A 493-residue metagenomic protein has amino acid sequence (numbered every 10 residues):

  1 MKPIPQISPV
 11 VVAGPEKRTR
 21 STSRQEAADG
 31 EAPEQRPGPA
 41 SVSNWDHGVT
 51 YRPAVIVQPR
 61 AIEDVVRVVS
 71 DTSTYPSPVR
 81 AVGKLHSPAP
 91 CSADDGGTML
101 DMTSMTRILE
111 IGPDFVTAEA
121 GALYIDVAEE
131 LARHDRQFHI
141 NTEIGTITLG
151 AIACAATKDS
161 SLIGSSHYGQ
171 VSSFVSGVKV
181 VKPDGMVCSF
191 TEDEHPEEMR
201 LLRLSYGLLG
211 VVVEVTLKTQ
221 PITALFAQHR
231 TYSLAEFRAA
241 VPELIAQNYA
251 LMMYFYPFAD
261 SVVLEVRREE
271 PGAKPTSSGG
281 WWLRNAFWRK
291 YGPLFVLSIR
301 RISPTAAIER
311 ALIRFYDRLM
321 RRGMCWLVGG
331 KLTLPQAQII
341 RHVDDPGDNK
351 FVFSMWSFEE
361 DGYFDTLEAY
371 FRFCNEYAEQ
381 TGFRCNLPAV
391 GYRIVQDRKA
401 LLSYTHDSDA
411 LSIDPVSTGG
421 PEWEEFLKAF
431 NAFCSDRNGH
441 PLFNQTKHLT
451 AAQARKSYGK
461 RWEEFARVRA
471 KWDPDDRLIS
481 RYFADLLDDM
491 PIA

Functional and structural regions predicted by a protein language model:
K2-A493: Noncatalytic alpha-helical scaffold of FAD-dependent oxidoreductases
